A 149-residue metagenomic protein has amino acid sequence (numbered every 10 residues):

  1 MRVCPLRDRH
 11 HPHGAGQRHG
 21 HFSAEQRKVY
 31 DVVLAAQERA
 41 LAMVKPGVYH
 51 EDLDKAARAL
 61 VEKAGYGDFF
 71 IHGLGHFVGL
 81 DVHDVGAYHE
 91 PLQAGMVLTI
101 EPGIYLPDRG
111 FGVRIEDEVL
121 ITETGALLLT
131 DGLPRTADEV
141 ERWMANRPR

Functional and structural regions predicted by a protein language model:
M1-R149: Active-site neighborhoods and metal-handling regions in enzymes and metal-associated proteins
